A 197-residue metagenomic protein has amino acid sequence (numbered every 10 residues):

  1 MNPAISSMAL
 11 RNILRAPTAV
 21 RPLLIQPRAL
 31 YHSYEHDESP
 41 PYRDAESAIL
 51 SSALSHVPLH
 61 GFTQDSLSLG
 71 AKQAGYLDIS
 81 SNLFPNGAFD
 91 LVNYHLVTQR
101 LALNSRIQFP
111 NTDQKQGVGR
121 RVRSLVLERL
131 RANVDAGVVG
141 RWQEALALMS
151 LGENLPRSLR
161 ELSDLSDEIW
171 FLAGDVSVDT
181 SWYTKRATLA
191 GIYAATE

Functional and structural regions predicted by a protein language model:
M1-P40: N-terminal mitochondrial targeting presequence
H36-I79, N86-V97: Short, amphipathic alpha-helix enriched in basic
S81, S181-E197: Hydrophobic/aromatic-rich, well-ordered segments within soluble, folded domains that form packed cores
N82-V118: Conserved alpha-helical segments that form or flank metal/cofactor-binding pockets of metalloenzymes
Q99-L103, V122-V134, L162-W170, Y193-T196: Hydrophobic alpha-helical core bundles mediating ligand binding, dimerization, or RNAP-core interactions
I107-E144: Hydrophobic alpha-helical connector segments
D135-S163: Conserved C-terminal alpha-helical bundle
E153-G174, R186-L189, Y193: Amphipathic alpha-helical packing segments from all-alpha helical-bundle domains
